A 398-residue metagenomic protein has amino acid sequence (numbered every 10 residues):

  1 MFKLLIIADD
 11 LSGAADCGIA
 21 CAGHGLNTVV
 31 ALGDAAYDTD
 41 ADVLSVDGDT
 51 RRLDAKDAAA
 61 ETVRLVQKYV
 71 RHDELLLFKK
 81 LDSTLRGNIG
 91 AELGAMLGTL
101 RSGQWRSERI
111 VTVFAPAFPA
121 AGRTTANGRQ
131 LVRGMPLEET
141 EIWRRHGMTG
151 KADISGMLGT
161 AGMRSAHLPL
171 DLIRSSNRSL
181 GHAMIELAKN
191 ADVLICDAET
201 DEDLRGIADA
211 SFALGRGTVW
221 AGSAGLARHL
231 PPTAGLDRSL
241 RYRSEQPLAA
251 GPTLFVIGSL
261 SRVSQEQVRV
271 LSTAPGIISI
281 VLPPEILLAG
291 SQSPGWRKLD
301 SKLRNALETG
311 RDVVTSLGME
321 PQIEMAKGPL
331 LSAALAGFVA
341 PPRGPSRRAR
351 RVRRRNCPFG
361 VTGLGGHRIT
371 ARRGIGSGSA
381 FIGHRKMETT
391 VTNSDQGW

Functional and structural regions predicted by a protein language model:
M1-L5, V29-A31, D42, A58 (+2 more regions): Cap/lid and interdomain-hinge subdomains that line or gate substrate/regulatory clefts in soluble alpha/beta enzymes
I7, S45-D47, K79-K80, V113-A117 (+6 more regions): Short beta-strand segments
G23-G25, A210-G217, F338, G363: Soluble secreted/lumenal catalytic domains with histidine-centered metal-binding or acid-base catalytic motifs
N27-D47: N-terminal glycine-rich anion-binding loops that anchor highly charged ligand groups
L44-T62: Short, structured active-site "lid" loops
L131-G295: Conserved, well-structured core segments that form the ligand-binding/active-site neighborhood of functional domains
D300-R355: C-terminal structural cap/anchor segments
C357-W398: Conserved, well-ordered active-site substructure
